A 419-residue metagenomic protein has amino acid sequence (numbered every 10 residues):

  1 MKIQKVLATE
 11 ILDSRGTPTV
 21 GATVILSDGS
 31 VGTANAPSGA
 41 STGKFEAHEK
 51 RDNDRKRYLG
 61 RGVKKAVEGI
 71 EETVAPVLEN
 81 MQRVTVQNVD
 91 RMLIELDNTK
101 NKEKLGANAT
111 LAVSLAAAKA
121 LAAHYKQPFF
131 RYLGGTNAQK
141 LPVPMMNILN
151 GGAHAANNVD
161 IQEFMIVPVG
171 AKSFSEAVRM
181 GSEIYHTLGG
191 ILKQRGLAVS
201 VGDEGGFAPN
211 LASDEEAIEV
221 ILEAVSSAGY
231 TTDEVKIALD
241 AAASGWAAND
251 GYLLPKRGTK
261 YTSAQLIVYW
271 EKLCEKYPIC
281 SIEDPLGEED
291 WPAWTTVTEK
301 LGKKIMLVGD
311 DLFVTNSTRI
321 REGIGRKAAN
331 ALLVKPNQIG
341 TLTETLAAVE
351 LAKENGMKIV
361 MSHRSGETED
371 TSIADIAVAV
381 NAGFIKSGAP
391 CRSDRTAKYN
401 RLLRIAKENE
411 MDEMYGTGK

Functional and structural regions predicted by a protein language model:
M1-V20: Short, Gly/Pro- and small/polar-rich lid/capping loops
D13-R15, N98-L115, P144-A156, V201: Glycine/serine-rich anion-binding loops at beta->alpha junctions that coordinate negatively charged ligand groups
V20-D28, A34-S38, M146-P168, E223-V225 (+3 more regions): Short beta-strand elements
P37-A123, Q127, V178, G206: Metal- or metallocofactor-binding catalytic centers and their adjacent structured scaffolds across diverse enzyme
Q127-M145: Glycine/threonine-rich beta-strand-loop-alpha-helix active-site module that forms ligand/phosphate-binding
Q139-G205: Mobile "lid/hinge" segments at catalytic clefts and subdomain interfaces of large enzymes
E215-K419: Catalytic core of soluble alpha/beta enzymes
